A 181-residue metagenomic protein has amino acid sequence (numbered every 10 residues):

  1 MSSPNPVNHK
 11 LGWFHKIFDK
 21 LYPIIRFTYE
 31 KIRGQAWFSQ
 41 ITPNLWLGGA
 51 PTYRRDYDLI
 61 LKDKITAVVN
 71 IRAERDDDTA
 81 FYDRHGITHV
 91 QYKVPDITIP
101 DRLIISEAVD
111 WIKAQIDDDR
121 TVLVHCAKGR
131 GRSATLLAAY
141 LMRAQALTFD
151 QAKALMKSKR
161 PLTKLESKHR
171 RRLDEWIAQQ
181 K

Functional and structural regions predicted by a protein language model:
M1-K31: Non-catalytic regulatory/accessory regions that flank a structured catalytic core
H9, L45-W46, D83, C126-G131: Generic detector of intrinsically disordered, low-complexity, polar/charged segments
I32-T121, M142-I177, K181: Cysteine-based protein phosphatase catalytic domain of the PTP/DSP
D119-A138: A phosphate-binding catalytic loop at a beta-strand-loop-alpha-helix junction that coordinates phosphoryl groups
